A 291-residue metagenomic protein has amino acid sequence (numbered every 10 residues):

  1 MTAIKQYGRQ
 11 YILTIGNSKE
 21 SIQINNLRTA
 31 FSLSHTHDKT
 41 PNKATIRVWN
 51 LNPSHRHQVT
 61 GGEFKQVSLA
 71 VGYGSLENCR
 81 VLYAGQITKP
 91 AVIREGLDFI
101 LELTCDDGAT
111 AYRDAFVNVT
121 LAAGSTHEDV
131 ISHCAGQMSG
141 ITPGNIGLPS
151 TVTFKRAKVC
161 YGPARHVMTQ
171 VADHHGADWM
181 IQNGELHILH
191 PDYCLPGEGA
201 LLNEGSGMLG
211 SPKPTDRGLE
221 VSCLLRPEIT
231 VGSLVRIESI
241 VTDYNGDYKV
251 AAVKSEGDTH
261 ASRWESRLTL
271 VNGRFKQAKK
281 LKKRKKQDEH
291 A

Functional and structural regions predicted by a protein language model:
M1-T60, D106-T110, G199-A291: Juxtamembrane "anchor/assembly" segments of surface/extracellular structural proteins
T2, D98-T110, I141-P212: Short beta-strand-centered interaction patches in the first periplasmic/extracellular domains of large envelope
A44-N50, E63, C105, V117-P143 (+2 more regions): Amphipathic, non-transmembrane alpha-helical segments in extracytoplasmic/periplasmic proteins
P53-R56, L76-E77, I93, A111-Y112 (+5 more regions): Short beta-strands and strand-coil junctions in structured, solvent-facing domains, enriched
P53-S139: Surface-exposed cap/loop segments at beta↔alpha junctions
A84-A91, A157, D192-L195, Y248-T259: Short, compositionally biased
D114-N118, A122, G147-A157, L281-K286: Conserved "landmark" site that anchors the functional core of diverse proteins
